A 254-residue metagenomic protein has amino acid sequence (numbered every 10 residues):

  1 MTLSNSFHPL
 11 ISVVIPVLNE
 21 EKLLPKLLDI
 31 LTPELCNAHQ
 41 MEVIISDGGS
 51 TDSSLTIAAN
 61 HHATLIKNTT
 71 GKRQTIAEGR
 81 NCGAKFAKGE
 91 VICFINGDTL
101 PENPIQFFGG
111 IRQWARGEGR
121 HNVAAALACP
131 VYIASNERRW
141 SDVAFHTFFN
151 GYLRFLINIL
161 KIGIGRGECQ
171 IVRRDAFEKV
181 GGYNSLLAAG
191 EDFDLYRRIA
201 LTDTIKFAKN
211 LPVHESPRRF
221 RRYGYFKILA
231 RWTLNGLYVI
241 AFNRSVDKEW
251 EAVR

Functional and structural regions predicted by a protein language model:
K22-K26, T51-N60: Acidic helix N-cap motif at the loop->helix transition within catalytic regions of sugar-transfer enzymes
D29-Q40: Short, acidic, metal-binding catalytic loop of nucleotide-sugar glycosyltransferases
D47-L55, T99-L100: A conserved acidic beta->alpha catalytic loop
T70-A87: Glycine-rich, basic loop-to-helix element that forms the pyrophosphate-binding segment of sugar-nucleotide handling
I92: Short aromatic/hydrophobic "clamp" motif used to bind/position activated sugar donors
I105-W140: Conserved donor NDP-sugar-binding/catalytic core segment of glycosyltransferases
I133-W140, L153-V172: A recurrent flexible, glycine/aromatic-enriched loop bordering the glycosyltransferase active site that acts as
A189-L195: Acidic donor-binding loop at a coil-to-helix junction in glycosyltransferase catalytic cores that engages
